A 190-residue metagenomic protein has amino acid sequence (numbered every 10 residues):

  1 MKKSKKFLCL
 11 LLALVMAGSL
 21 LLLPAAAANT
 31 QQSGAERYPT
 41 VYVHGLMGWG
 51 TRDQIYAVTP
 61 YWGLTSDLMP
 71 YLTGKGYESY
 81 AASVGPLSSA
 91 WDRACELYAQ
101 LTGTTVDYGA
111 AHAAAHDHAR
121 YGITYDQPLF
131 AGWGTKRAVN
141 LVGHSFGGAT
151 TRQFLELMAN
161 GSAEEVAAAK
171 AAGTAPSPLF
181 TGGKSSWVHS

Functional and structural regions predicted by a protein language model:
K2-L11: Bacterial N-terminal signal peptides that target proteins for export
L20-S33: Sec-dependent signal peptide cleavage junction
A28-N29, P70, A167-A171: Polar/charged alpha-helical tracts
A35-V139: Active-site catalytic motif of lipid deacylating hydrolases and related acyltransferases
Y98, T105-S190: Serine-dependent carboxylesterase/thioesterase catalytic core of lipase-like alpha/beta-hydrolase/SGNH enzymes
